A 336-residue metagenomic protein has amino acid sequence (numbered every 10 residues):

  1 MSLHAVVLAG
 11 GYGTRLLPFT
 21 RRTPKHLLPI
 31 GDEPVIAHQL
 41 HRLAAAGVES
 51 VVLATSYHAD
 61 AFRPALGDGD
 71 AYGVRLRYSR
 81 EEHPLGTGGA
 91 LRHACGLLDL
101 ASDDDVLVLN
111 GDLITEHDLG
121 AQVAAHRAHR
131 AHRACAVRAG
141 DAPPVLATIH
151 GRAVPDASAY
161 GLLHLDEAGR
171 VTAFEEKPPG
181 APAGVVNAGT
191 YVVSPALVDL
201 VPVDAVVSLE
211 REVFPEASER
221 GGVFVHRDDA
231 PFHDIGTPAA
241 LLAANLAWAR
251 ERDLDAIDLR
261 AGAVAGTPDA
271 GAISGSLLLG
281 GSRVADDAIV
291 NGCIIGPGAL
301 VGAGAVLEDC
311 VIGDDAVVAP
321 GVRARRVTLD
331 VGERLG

Functional and structural regions predicted by a protein language model:
M1-R63: N-terminal glycine-rich phosphate-binding loop and ensuing alpha1 helix
L27, L163-L165, F214, V225: A structural signal for short hydrophobic beta-strand segments in well-ordered beta-sheet cores
V52-T55, H150-G151, V311: Short internal beta-strands
F62-E167: Conserved beta-loop-beta/alpha segment of the NTase-like Rossmann-fold superfamily that binds/positions NTPs
V106-L107, I114, G120-G140, V154-A157 (+1 more regions): Catalytic-core segments of class I nucleotidyltransferases/pyrophosphorylases that form NMP-activated intermediates
I257-G271, S276-L277, S282-A288, C293-I294 (+7 more regions): A structural motif detector for beta-strand N-caps
